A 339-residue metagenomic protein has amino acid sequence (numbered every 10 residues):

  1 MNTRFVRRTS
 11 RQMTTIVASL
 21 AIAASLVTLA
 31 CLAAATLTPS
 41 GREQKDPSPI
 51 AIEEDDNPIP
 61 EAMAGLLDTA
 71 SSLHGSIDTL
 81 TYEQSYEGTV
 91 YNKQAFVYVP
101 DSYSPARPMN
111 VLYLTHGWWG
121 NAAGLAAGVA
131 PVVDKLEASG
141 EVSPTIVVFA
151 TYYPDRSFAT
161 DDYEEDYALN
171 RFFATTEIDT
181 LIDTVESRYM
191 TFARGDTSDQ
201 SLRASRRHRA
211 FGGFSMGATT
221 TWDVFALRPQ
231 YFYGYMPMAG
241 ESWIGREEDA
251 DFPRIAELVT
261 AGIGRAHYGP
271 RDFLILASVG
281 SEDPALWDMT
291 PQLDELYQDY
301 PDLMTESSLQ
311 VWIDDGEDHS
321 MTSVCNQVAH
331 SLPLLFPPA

Functional and structural regions predicted by a protein language model:
F5-A23: N-terminal Sec-pathway targeting helices
A23-T36: Hydrophobic alpha-helical membrane-insertion segments, chiefly the h-region of N-terminal signal peptides
A33-A339: Non-catalytic cap/lid and distal C-terminal segments of serine-dependent acyl enzymes
